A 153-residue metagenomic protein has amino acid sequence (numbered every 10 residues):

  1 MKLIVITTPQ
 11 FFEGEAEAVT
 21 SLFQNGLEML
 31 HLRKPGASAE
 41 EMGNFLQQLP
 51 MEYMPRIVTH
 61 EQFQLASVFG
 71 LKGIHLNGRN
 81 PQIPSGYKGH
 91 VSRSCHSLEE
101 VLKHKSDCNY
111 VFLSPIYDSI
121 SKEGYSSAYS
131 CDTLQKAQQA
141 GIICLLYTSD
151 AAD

Functional and structural regions predicted by a protein language model:
M1-H75, R79-P81, V91-C108: Conserved N-terminal beta1-alpha1 strand-loop-helix module at the mouth
S38-A39, E123-A128: Glycine-rich tight-turn/loop motif centered on a GG-T
M42, L46, L113, S130-L134: A general structural signal for well-ordered alpha-helical segments in protein cores
L49-R56, S92-S94, A128-L145: Alpha-helix-loop-beta-strand connector modules within alpha/beta enzyme cores
S85-Y87: Short, conserved loop/helix-junction motifs that constitute active-site signature segments in enzyme catalytic cores
N109-Y117: Non-cysteine beta-strand/loop elements that form the S-adenosyl-L-methionine
Y117-E123: A short acidic, helix-capping loop that chelates divalent metal ions and anchors anionic groups
Y147-D153: Conserved small/polar residues in nucleotide/adenosyl-binding loops
